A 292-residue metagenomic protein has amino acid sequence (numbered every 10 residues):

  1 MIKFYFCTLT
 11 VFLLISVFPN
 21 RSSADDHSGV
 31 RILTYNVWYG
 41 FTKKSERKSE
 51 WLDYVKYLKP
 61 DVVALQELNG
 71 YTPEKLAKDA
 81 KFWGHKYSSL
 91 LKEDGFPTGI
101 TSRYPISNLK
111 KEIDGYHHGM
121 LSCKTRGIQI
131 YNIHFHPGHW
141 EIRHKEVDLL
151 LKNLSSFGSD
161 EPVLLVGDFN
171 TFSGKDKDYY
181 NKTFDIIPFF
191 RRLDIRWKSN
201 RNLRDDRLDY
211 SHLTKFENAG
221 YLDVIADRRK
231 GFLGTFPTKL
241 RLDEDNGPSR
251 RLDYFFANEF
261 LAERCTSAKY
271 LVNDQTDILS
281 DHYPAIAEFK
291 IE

Functional and structural regions predicted by a protein language model:
I2-C7, V17-D79: N-terminal, active-site-proximal structural segment of metallo-dependent hydrolase catalytic domains
G29-F41, R126-P137, V166: Active-site-proximal beta-strand elements of phosphoester/diester hydrolases
W38, N69, H134-H136, F169-F172 (+3 more regions): Catalytic metal-binding/acid-base residues of hydrolase active sites
G40-T42, G70-E74, G138-W140, T171-D176 (+2 more regions): Active-site environment of divalent metal-dependent phosphoester hydrolases
V62-K145: Structured beta-strand-rich core segments of catalytic domains in phosphoester-bond hydrolases
V63-Q66, L164-D168, D223-D227: Active-site neighborhood of phospho(di)ester-bond hydrolases with catalytic His/Asp-centered motifs
K111-E112, S155-D160, K175-E292: Metal-dependent phosphoester-hydrolase catalytic domains
K145-F169, D209: His/acidic metal-ligating clusters that form di-metal
